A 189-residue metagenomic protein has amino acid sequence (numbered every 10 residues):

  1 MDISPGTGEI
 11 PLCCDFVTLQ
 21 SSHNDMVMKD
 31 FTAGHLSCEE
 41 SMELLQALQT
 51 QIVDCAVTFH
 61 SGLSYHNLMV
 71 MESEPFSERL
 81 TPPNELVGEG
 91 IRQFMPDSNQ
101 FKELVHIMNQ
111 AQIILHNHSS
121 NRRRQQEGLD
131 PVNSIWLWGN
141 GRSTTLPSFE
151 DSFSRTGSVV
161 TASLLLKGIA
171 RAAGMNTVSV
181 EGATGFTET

Functional and structural regions predicted by a protein language model:
M1-T189: …; additionally, a secondary subgroup of soluble metalloenzymes is captured
